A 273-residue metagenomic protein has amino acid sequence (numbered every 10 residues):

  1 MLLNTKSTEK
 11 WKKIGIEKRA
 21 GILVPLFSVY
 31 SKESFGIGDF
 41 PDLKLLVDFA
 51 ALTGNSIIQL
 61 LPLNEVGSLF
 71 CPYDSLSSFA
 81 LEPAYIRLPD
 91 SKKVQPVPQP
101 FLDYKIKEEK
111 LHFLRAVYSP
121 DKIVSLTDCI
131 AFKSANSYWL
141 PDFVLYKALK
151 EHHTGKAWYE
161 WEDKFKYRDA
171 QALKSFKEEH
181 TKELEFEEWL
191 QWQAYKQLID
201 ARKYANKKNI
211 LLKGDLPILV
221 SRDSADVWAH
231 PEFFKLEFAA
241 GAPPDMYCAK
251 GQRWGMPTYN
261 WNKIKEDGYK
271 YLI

Functional and structural regions predicted by a protein language model:
L2-P231, N262-K265: Acidic/aromatic-lined carbohydrate-recognition and catalytic surfaces of CAZymes acting on diverse glycans
L216-L219, D223-I273: Non-catalytic scaffold segments within catalytic domains of secreted glycoside hydrolases
